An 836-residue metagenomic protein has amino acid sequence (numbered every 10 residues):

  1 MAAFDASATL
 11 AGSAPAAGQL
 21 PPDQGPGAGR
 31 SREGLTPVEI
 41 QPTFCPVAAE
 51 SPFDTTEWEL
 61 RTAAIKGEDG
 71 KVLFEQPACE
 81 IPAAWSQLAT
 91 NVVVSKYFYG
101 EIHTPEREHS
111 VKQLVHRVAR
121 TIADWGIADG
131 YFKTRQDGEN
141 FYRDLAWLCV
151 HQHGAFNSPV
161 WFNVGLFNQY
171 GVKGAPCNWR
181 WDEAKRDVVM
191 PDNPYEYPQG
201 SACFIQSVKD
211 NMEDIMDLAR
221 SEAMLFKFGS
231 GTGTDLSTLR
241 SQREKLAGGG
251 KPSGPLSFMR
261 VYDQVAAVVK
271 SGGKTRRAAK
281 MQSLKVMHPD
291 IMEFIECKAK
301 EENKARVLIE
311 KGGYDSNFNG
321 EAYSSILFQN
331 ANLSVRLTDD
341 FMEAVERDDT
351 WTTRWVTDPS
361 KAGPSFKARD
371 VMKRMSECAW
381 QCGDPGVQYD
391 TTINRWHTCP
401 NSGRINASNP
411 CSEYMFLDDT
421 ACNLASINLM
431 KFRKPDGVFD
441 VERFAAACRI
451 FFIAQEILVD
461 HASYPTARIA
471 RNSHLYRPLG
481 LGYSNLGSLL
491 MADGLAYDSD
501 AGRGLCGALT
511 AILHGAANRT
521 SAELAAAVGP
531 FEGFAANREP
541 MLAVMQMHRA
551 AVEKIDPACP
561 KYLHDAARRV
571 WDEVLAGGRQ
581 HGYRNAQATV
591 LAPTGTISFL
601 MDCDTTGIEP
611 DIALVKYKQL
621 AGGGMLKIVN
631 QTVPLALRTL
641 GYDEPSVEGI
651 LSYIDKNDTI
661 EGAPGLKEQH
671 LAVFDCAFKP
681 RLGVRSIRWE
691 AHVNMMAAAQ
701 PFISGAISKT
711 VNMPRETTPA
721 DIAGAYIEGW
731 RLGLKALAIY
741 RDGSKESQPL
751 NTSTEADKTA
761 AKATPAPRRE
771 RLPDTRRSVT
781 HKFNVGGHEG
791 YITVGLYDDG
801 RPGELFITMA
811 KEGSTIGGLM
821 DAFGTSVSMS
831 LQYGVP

Functional and structural regions predicted by a protein language model:
M1-Q832: Extended catalytic cores of very large enzyme megasubunits
